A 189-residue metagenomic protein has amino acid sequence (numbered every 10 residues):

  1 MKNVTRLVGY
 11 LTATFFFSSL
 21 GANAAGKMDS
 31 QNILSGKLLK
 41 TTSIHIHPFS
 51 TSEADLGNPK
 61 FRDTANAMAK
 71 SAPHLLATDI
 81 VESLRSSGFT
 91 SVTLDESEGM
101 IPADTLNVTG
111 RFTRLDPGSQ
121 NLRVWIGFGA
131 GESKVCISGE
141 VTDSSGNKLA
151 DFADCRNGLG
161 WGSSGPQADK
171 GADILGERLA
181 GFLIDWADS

Functional and structural regions predicted by a protein language model:
M1-G9: Bacterial N-terminal signal peptides that target proteins for export
G9-S19: Bacterial N-terminal signal peptides
L20-D79, C155-R156, I184-S189: A structural "domain/chain start" motif
K27, D95-N147, G160-G162: Surface-exposed short loop/turn segments
H47-F49, R111-T113, S144, D154-C155: Generic beta-structure capping elements
F61-M68, A130, T142-D188: Short secondary-structure boundary motifs at beta->alpha junctions and helix caps
K70-A103, N107-R111: Mid-chain, structured segments of secreted extracytoplasmic proteins
V81-F89, P117, A180, I184-D188: Sec-exported extracytoplasmic/periplasmic mature domains
